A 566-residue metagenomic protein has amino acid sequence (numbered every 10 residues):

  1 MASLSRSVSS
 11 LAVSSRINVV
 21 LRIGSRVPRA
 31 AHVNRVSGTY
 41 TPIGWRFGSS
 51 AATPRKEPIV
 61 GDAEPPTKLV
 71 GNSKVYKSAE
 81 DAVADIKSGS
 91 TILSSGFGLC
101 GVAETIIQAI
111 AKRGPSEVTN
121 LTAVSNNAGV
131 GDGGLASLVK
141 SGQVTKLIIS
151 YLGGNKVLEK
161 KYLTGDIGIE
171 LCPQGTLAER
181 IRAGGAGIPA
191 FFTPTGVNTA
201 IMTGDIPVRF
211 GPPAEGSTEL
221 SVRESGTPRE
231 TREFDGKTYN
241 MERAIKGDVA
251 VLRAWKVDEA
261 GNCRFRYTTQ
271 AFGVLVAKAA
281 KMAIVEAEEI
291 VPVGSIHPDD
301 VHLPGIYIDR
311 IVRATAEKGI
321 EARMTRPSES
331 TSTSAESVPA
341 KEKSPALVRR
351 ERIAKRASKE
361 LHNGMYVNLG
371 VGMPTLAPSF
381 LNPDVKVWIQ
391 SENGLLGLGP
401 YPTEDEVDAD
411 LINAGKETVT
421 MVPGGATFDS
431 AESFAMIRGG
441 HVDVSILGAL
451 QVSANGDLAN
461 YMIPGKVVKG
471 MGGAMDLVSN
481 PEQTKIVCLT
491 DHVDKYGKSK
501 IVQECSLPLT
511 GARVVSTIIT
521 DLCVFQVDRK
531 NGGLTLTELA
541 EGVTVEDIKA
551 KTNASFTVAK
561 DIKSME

Functional and structural regions predicted by a protein language model:
M1-L69: N-terminal mitochondrial targeting presequence
R55-G61, V70-K77, V83, G98-G114 (+4 more regions): Conserved phosphate- and dinucleotide-binding cores of soluble alpha/beta proteins, encompassing both enzyme active
S73-E80, K343-G370, P374, K563: Cofactor-pocket helix-loop regions in the catalytic cores of large enzyme subunits
D81-T91, I245, K359-M365: Glycine-rich phosphate/diphosphate-binding loops that line cofactor/substrate pockets in enzymes
S90, V118-L121, T145, G364-M365 (+1 more regions): Nucleotide donor/acceptor-binding cores
I92-A109, A354, L361-H362, Y366-G397: N-terminal low-complexity or amphipathic/hydrophobic leaders
S125: N-terminal cationic and glycine-rich segments that engage phosphates or anionic surfaces
G129-G131, M373-P374: Short acidic loop-to-helix transition motifs that present clustered carboxylates
